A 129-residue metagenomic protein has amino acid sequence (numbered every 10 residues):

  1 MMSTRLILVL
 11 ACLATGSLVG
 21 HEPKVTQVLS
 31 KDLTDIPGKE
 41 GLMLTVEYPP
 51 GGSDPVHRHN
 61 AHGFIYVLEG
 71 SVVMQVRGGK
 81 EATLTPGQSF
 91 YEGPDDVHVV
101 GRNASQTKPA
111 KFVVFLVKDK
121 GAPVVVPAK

Functional and structural regions predicted by a protein language model:
M2-L42, Q75, F90-Y91, P109 (+1 more regions): A short, N-terminal "cap"/entry segment at the start of jelly-roll beta-barrel domains of the cupin/DSBH fold
L29-A61: N-terminal targeting signals for Sec/Tat export/insertion, comprising classic cleavable signal peptides
L33, P37, Y48-P49, G78-D95: Short acidic-glycine-tyrosine-enriched beta hairpin
P37-G38, R58, Y66, T83 (+1 more regions): Extracellular/periplasmic catalytic domains that process cell-envelope and extracellular macromolecules
G38-M43, H62, G79, D95 (+1 more regions): Extracytoplasmic
S53-P55, V73, F90-N103: Histidine-centered metal-chelating micro-motifs
H59-G79, P86-Q88: Glycine- and acidic-residue-biased ligand/ion/polar-headgroup-sensing regions
E81, D96-A122: Ligand-binding loop in jelly-roll beta-barrel domains
